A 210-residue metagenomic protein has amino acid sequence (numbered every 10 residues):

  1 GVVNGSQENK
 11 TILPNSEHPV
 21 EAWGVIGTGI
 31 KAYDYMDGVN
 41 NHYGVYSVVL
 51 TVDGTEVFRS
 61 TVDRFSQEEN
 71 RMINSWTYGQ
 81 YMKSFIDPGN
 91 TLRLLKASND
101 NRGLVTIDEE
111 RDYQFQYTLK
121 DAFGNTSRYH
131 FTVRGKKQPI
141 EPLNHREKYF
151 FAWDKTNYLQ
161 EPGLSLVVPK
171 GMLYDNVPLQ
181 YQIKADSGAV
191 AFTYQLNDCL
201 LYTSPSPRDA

Functional and structural regions predicted by a protein language model:
E8-S16, G44, V49-T106: Exoplasmic/lumenal beta-rich domain surfaces
N9-L50, L201: Contiguous beta-strand segments within globular domains
I26, R111-F115: Exposed beta-strand face motif in extracellular beta-rich ectodomains
S127-P142: Short beta-strand elements
L143-V168: Compositionally biased low-complexity segments at domain edges in trafficked proteins and select soluble regulators
Y202-D209: Conserved small/polar residues in nucleotide/adenosyl-binding loops
